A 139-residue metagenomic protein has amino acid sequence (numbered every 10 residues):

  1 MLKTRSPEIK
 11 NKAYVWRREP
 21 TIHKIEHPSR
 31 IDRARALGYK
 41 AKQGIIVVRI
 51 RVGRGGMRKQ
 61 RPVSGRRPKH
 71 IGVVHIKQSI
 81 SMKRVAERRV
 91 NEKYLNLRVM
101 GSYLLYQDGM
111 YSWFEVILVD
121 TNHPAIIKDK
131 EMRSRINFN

Functional and structural regions predicted by a protein language model:
M1-N139: Ribosome-associated RNA-binding proteins
